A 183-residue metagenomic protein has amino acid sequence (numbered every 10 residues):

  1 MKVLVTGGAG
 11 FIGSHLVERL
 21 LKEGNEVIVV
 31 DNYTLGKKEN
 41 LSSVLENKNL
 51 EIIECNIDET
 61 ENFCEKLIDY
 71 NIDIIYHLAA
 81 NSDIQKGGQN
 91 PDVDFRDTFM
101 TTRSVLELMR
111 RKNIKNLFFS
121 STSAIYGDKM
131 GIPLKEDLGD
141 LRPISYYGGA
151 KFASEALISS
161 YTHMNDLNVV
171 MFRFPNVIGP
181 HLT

Functional and structural regions predicted by a protein language model:
M1-P180: N-terminal Rossmann-like NAD(P)+-binding domain of SDR-like oxidoreductases, especially those catalyzing
